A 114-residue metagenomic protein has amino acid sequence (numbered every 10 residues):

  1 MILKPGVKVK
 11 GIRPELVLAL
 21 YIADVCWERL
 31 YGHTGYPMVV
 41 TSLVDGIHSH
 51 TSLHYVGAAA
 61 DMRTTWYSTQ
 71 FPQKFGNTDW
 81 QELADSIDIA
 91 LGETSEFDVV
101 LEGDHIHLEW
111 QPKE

Functional and structural regions predicted by a protein language model:
M1-G11, A59: Acidic/histidine-rich, surface-exposed loop or edge segments in extracytoplasmic proteins
I2-K4, D24-R29, F71-F75: Generic detector of short, locally flexible boundary/turn motifs and exposed helical patches
K10, I47-A58, T64-E114: Catalytic cores and adjacent binding grooves of peptidoglycan-active enzymes
P14-T51: Extended, low-complexity, intrinsically disordered C-terminal regulatory tails of eukaryotic serine/threonine kinases
